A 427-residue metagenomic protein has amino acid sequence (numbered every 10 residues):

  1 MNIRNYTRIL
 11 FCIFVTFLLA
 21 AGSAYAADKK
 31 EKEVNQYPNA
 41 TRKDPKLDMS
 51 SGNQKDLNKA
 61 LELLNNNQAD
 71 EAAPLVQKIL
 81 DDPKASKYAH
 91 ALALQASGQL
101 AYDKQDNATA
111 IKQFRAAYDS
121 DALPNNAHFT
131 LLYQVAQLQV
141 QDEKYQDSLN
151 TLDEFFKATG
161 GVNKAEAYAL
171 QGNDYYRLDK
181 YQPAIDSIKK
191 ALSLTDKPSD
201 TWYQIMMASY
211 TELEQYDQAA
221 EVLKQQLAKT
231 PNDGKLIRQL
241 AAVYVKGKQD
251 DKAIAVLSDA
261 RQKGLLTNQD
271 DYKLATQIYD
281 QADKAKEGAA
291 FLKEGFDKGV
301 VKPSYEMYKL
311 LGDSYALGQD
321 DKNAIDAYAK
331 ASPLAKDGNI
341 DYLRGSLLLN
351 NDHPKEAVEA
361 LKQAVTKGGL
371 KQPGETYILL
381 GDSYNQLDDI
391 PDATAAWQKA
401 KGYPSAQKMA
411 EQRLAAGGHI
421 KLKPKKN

Functional and structural regions predicted by a protein language model:
N2-R8, V15-A116, A122-T130, V140-Q141 (+3 more regions): N-terminal leader/linker segments that initiate helical-solenoid repeat arrays
R42-M49, L80-S86, Y118-P124, E154-G161 (+7 more regions): Solenoid-like repeat scaffolds
M49-N58, K87-L94, P124-Q134, G160-A169 (+8 more regions): Generic helix N-cap/helix-start motif at coil->alpha-helix transitions
K293, Y305-Q319, D326-Q372: Alpha-helical adaptor scaffolds
